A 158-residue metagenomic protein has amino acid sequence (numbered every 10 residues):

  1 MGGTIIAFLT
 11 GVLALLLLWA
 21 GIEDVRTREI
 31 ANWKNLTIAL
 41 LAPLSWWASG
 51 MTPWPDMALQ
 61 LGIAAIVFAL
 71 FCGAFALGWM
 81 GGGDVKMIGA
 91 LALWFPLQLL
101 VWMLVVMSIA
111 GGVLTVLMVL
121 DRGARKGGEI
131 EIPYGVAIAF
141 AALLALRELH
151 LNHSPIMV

Functional and structural regions predicted by a protein language model:
M1-V158: A membrane-topology feature that recognizes alpha-helical transmembrane segments and their immediate juxtamembrane
